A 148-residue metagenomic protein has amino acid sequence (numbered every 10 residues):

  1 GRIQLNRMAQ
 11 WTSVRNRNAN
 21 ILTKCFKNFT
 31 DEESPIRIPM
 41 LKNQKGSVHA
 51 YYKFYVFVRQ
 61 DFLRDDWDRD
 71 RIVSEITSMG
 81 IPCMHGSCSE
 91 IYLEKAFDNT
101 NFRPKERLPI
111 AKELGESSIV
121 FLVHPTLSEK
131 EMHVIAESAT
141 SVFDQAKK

Functional and structural regions predicted by a protein language model:
G1-K148: PLP-dependent aminotransferase class I/II
